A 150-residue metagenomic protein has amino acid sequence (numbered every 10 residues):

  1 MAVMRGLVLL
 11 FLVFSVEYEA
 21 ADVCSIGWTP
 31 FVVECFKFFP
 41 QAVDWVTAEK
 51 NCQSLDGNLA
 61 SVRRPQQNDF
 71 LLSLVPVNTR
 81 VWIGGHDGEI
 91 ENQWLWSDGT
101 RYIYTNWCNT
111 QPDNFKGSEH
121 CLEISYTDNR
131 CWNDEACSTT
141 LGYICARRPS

Functional and structural regions predicted by a protein language model:
M1-S150: Extracellular, disulfide-bonded carbohydrate-recognition/adhesion ectodomains, dominated by C-type lectin-like domains
